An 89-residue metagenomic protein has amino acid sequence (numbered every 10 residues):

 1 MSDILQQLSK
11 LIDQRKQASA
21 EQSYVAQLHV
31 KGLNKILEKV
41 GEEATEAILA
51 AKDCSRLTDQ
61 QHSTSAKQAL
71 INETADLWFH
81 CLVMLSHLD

Functional and structural regions predicted by a protein language model:
M1-T74, W78-D89: Flexible "arm" and connector segments at domain edges
